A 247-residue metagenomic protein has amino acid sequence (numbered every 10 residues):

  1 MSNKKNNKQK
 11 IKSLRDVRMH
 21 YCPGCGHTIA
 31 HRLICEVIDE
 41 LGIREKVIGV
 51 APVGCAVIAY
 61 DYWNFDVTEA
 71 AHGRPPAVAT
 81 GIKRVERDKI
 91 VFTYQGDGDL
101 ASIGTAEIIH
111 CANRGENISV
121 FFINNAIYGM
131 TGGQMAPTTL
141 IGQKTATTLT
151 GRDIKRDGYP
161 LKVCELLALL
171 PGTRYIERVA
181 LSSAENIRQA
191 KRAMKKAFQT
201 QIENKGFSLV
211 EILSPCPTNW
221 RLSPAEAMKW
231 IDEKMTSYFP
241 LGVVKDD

Functional and structural regions predicted by a protein language model:
M1-K8, D16-V17, I202-D247: Flexible, low-complexity linker and terminal segments
I11-A71: Active-site diphosphate/adenylate-binding microenvironment
I43-V47, V85-V91, N113-I118, I123 (+3 more regions): Short coil/turn connectors at secondary-structure junctions
A51-G129, R192, K196: Thiamine diphosphate
V53-C55, N125-I127, S183, I212-N219: Glycine-rich beta-alpha junction loops
F65-T68, C111, A136-L140, E226-K229: Short, hinge-like loop/turn segments at secondary-structure boundaries
T105-H110, M130-K144: Active-site-proximal loop->helix
A136-E203: Conserved thiamine diphosphate
